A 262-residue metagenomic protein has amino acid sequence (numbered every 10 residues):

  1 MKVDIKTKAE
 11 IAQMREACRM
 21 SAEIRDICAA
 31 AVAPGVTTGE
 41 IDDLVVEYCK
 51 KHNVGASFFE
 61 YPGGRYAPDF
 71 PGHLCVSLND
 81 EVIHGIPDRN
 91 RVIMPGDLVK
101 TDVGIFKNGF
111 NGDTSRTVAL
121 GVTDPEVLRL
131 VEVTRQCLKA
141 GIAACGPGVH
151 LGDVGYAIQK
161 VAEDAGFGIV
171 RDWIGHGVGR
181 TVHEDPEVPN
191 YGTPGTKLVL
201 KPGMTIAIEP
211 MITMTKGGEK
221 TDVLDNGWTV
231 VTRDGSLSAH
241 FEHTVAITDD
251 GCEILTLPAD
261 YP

Functional and structural regions predicted by a protein language model:
M1-P262: Active-site neighborhoods and metal-handling regions in enzymes and metal-associated proteins
